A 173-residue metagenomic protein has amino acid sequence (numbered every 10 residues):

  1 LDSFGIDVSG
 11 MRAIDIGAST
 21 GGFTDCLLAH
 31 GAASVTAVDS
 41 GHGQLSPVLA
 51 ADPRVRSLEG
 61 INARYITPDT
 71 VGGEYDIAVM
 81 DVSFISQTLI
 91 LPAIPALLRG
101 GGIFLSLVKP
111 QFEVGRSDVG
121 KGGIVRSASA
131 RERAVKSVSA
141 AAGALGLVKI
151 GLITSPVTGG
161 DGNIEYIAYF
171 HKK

Functional and structural regions predicted by a protein language model:
D2-V8, V71-G72: Glycine-rich helix-loop-beta junction characteristic of Rossmann-like nucleotide cofactor-binding loops
V8-S19: Conserved class I S-adenosyl-L-methionine
T20-G31: Conserved SAM-binding loop of SAM-dependent methyltransferases across substrates and taxa, primarily the Class I
S34-L89: S-adenosyl-L-methionine
T88-L105: A short glycine-rich, Lys/Arg-flanked "PGG" loop and its adjoining helix->strand segment in the class I
P110-S127: Short, glycine-/aromatic-enriched active-site segment of Class I SAM-dependent methyltransferases
R131-L145: Short alpha-helix
V157-K173: Core SAM-dependent methyltransferase catalytic element
